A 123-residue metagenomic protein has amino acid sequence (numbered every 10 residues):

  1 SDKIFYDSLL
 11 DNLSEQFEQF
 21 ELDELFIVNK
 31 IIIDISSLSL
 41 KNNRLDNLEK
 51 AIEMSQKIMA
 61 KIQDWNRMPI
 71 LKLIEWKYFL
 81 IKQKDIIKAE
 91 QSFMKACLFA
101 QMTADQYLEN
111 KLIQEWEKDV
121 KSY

Functional and structural regions predicted by a protein language model:
S1-I4, F17-D34, A60-L73, Q101-I113: Alpha-solenoid helical repeat architecture
L10-Q19, I52-A60, M94-D105: Amphipathic alpha-helical segments of tetratricopeptide repeats
S39, K72, F79-L80, V120: Residue at a conserved register position within TPR or TPR-like alpha-solenoid repeats
N42, K82-Q83, T103: Structural motif corresponding to the intra-repeat A-B loop/turn of tetratricopeptide repeats
K72-E75, S92: TPR/Sel1-like alpha-solenoid repeat signature
